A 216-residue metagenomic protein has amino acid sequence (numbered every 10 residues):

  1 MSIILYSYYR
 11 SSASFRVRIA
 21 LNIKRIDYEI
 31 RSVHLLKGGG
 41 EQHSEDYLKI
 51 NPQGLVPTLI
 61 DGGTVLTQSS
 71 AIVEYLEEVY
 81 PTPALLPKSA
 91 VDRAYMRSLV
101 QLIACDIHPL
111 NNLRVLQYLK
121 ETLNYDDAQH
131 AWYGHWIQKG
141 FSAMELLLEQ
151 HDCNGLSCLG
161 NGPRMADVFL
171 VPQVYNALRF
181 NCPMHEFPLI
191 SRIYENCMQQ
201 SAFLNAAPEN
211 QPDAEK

Functional and structural regions predicted by a protein language model:
M1-A128: GST-like domain detector, emphasizing the conserved glutathione-binding G-site in the N-terminal thioredoxin-like
H34-L35, S191, Q211: Conserved beta-strand edge residues that scaffold enzyme active sites
G39-E41, N196, K216: Short Asp/Glu-rich motifs
E77, Q173-V174, A207: Active-site-flanking alpha-helical
I103-Q199: GST-like fold's C-terminal all-alpha helical module
N112-L113, A207-N210: Short coil/turn segments at secondary-structure boundaries
K120, Q211-K216: Carbohydrate-binding/catalytic loop surfaces
